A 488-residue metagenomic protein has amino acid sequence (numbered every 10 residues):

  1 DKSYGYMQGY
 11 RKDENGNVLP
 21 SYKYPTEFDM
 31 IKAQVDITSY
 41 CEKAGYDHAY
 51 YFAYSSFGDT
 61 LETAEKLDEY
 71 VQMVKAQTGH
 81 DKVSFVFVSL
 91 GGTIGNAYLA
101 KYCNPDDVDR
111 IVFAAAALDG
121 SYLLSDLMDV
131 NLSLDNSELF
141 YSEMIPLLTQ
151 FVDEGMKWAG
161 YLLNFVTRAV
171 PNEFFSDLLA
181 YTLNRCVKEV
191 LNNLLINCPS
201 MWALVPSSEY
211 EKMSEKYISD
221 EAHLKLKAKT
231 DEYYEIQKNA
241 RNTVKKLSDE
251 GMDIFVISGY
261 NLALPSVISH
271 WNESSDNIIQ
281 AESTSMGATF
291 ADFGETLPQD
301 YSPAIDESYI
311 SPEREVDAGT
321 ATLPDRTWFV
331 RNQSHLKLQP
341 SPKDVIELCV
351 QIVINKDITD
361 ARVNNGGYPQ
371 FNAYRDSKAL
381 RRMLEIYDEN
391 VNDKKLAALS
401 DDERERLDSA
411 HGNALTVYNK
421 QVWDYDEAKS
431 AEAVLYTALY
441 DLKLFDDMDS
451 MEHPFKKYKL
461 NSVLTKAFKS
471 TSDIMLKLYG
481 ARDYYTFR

Functional and structural regions predicted by a protein language model:
D1-V86, T93-M144, A263, D276 (+3 more regions): N-terminal non-catalytic accessory region
S39, K43, E69, M73 (+8 more regions): Charged/polar, solvent-exposed surface patches and flexible loops
S84, K101, V112-K225, N261: Alpha/beta-hydrolase
V88-S89, D473: Intrinsically disordered and other compositionally biased segments
S89-L90, D402: Short beta->alpha linker loops
D126, S269-W271, A428: Composition- and surface-driven signal marking solvent-exposed, interaction-prone regions in large proteins
D177-R382, D447-F487: Terminal low-complexity/disordered tails
A373-T465, K469-S470, D483-Y485: Beta-rich interaction/scaffold domains
